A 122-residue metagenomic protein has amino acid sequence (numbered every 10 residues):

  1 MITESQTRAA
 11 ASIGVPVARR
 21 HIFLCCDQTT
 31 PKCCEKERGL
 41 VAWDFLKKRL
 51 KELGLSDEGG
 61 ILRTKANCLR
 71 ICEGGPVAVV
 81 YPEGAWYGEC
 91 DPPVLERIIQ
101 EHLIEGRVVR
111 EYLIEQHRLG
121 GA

Functional and structural regions predicted by a protein language model:
M1-V15: N-terminal leader/targeting and pre-domain segments
I2, R20-G60, K65: Small-residue-enriched alpha-helical segments and adjacent helix-cap loops that form tight helix-helix packing
I13-V17, L69-I71: Short glycine/proline-enriched loop/turn "hinge" motifs that connect secondary-structure elements and lie
G14-P16, L55-S56, V79: Solvent-exposed alpha-helices and their adjacent loops that cap or buttress functional pockets in soluble metabolic
T29-L50, G74-V94, E101: Iron-sulfur (Fe-S) cluster-binding segments and ferredoxin-like electron-carrier domains, especially [2Fe-2S]
S56-G75, E83: Short, intrinsically disordered low-complexity segments
W86-A122: C-terminal binding/interaction regions
